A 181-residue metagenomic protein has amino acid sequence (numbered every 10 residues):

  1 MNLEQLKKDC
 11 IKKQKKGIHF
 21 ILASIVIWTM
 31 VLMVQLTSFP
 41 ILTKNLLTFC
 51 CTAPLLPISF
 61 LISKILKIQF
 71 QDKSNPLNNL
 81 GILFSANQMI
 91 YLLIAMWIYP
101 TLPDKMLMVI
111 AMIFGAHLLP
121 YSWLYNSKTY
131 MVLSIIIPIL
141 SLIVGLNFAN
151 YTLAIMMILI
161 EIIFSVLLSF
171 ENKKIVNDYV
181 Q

Functional and structural regions predicted by a protein language model:
M1-K12: Short, Lys/Arg-rich, polar N-terminal cytosolic tail immediately upstream of the first transmembrane signal-anchor
A23-N79: Selected alpha-helical membrane-embedding segments in polytopic membrane proteins
V26, N78-M89, I135-L146: Small-residue-rich segments of transmembrane alpha-helices in multi-pass membrane proteins, especially helix faces
S38-I41, M96-D104, L124-Y125, G145-T152: Membrane-interface helix caps and helix-loop-helix hairpins in membrane proteins
T52-F60, V109-Y121, L140, L159-F170: Alpha-helical transmembrane segments and their membrane-interface exit regions
I65-P100: Helix-adjacent hinge/juxtasegments
L92-P138: Membrane-proximal helix-loop-helix units in multi-pass membrane proteins
Y130-Q181: Terminal transmembrane helical module of multi-pass membrane proteins
